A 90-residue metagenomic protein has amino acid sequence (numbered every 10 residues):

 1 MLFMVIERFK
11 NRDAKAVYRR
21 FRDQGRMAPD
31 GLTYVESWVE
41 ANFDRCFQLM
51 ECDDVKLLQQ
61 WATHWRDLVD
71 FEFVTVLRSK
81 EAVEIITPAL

Functional and structural regions predicted by a protein language model:
M1-V35, V39-R45, D53-L57, L77-L90: Short S/T/G/P-rich N-terminal loop/turn motif that feeds into the first structured element of a domain
D13-A14, D67-V69: A short local loop/turn or secondary-structure capping micro-motif enriched for an aromatic residue
L49: Small, basic N-terminal interaction modules of short regulatory proteins
L58-W65: Short, electropositive alpha-helical surface patch
L68-S79: Conserved short beta-strand edge segments in small beta-sheet-based binding/regulatory domains
